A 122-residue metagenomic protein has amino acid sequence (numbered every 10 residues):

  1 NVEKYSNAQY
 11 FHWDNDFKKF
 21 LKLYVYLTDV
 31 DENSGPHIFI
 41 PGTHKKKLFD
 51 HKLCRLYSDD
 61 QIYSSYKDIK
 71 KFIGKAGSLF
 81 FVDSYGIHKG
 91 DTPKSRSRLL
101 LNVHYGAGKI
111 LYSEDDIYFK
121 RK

Functional and structural regions predicted by a protein language model:
N1-F39: Conserved double-stranded beta-helix
N7-Y10, Y24, Y66-D68, G86-H88: Glycine-rich, charged/polar anion/phosphate-binding loops that engage phosphate groups from diverse ligands
Y10-F20, K67-D68, G74, R96: A short beta-loop-beta micro-motif enriched in histidine and acidic residues
D14, Y26-V30, G42-H44, Y85-I87 (+2 more regions): Histidine- and/or cysteine-centered catalytic micro-motif in compact active-site loops
D16-E32, I73-A76, F81, H104-G108: Short, conserved beta-strand element in jelly-roll/cupin
L21-L27, H44-H51, L99-V103: Short N-terminal helix-initiation segments at or just after the protein's N-terminus
V30-I87: Double-stranded beta-helix
D50-C54, L79-F81, Y85-K122: Non-heme Fe(II)/2-oxoglutarate
